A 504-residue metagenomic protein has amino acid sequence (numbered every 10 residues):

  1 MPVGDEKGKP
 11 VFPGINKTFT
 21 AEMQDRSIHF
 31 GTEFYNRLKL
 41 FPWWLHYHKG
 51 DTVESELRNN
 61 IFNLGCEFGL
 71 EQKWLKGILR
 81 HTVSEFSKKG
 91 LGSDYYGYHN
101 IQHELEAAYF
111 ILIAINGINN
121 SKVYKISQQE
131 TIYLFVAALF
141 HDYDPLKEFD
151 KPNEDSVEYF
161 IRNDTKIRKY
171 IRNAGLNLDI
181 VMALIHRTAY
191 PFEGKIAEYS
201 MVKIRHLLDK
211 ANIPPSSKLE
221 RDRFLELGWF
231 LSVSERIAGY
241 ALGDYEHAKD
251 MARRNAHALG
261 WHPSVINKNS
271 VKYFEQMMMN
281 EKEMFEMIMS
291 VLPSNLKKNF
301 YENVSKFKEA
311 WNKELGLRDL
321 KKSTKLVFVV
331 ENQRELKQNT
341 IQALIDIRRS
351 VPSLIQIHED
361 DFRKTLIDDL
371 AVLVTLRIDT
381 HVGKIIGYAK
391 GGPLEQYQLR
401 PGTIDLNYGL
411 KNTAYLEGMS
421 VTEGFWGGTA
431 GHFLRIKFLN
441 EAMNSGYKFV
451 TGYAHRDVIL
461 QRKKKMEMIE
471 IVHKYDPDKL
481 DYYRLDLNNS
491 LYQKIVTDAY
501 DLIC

Functional and structural regions predicted by a protein language model:
P2-F68, Y98, F110-Q128, F140 (+3 more regions): Divalent metal-dependent phosphate-bond-processing catalytic cores, especially two-metal-ion Mg2+/Mn2+ enzymes that act
R80-Y109, D144: Active-site flanking loop/helix segments enriched in acidic
E104, I111, E154-S200, I204-H206: Histidine- and acidic-residue-rich, metal-dependent catalytic cores
A107, Q129-K147, V157, V181-A189: His-Asp-centered metal-binding catalytic motifs of divalent-metal-dependent phosphohydrolases/nucleases
G316-N332, M443-C504: Terminal substrate-recognition subdomain of acyl/acetyltransferases
L320-F362, V382-I385: Short amphipathic alpha-helix that is part of the acyltransferase structural core
T380-G418: Conserved acyl-donor/pantetheine-binding loop and adjacent beta-alpha core of acyl/acetyltransferases and related
E417-V421, W426-A442: Conserved acetyl-CoA-binding loop-helix of GNAT-fold acetyltransferases
